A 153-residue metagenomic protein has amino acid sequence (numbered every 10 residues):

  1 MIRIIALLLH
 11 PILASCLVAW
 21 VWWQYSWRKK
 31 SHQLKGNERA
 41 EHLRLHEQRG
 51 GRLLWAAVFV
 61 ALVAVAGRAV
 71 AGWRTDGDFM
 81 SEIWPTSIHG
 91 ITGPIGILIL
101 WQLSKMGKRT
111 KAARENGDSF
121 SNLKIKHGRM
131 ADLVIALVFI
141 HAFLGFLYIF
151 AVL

Functional and structural regions predicted by a protein language model:
M1-L153: Membrane-embedded alpha-helical bundles that constitute the cytochrome b-like, heme-associated redox core of multi-pass
